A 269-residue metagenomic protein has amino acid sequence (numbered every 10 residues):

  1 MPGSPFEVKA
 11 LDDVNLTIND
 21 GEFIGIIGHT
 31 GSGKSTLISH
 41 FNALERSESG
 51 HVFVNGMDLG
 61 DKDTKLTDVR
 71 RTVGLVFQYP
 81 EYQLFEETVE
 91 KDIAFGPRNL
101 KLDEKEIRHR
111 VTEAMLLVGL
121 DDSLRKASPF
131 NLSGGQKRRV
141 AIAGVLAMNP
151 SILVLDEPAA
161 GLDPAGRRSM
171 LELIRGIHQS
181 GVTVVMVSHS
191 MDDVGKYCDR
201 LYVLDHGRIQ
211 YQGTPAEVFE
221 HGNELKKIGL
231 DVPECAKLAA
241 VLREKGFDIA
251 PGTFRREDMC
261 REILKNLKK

Functional and structural regions predicted by a protein language model:
P2, H51-D68: ABC ATPase NBD Q-loop/coupling interface
N42: Helix-to-loop junction immediately C-terminal to a conserved catalytic motif
K105-S123: Conserved ABC ATPase "signature" region
S128-L132, Q136: Conserved ABC ATPase signature
L153-D156: Catalytic Walker B motif of ABC-type/P-loop ATPase nucleotide-binding domains
V194-K196: A short, surface-exposed alpha-helical micro-motif characterized by mixed small hydrophobic and charged/polar residues
